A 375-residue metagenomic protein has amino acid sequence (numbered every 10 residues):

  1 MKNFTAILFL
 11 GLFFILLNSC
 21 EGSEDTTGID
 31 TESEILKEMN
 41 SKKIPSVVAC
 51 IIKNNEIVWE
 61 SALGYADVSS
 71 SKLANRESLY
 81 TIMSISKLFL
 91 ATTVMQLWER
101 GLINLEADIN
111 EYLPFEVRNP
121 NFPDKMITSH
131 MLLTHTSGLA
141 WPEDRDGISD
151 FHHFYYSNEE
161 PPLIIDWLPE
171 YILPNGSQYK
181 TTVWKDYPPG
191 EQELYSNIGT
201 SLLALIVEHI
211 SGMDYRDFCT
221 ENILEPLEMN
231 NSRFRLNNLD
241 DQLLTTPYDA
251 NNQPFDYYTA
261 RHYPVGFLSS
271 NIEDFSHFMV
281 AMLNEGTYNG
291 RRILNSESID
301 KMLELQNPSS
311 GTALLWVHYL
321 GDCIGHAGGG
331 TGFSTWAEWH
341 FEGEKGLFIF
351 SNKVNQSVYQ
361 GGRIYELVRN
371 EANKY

Functional and structural regions predicted by a protein language model:
K2-L10: Sec-dependent signal peptide recognition, specifically the positively charged N-region followed immediately by
L16-S19: C-terminal motif of bacterial Sec signal peptides marking the signal peptidase cleavage site
E21-T26: Bacterial lipoprotein signal-peptidase II cleavage site
G28-I82, N104, S177-W184, Q253-F255: Short, conserved catalytic-motif segment at the N-terminal edge
E38-V48, S70-L132, K185-G199, Y263-G266 (+1 more regions): Short active-site loop at a secondary-structure junction that contains or immediately precedes the catalytic residue(s)
N121-T331: Short, surface-exposed loop or secondary-structure junction motifs that flank catalytic or metal-binding residues
D322, V354-Y375: Short, gly/Ser/Thr-rich active-site loops of penicillin-recognizing serine hydrolases
W336-K353: Short, well-ordered beta-strand elements
